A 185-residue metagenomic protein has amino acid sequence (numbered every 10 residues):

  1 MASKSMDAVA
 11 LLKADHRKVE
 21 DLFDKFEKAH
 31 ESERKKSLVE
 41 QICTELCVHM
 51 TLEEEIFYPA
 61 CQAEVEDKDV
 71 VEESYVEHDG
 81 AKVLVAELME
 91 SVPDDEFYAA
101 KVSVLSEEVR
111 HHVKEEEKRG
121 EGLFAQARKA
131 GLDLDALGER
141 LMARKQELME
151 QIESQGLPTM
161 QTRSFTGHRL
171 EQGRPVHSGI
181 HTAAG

Functional and structural regions predicted by a protein language model:
M1-G185: Small-residue-biased structural context
